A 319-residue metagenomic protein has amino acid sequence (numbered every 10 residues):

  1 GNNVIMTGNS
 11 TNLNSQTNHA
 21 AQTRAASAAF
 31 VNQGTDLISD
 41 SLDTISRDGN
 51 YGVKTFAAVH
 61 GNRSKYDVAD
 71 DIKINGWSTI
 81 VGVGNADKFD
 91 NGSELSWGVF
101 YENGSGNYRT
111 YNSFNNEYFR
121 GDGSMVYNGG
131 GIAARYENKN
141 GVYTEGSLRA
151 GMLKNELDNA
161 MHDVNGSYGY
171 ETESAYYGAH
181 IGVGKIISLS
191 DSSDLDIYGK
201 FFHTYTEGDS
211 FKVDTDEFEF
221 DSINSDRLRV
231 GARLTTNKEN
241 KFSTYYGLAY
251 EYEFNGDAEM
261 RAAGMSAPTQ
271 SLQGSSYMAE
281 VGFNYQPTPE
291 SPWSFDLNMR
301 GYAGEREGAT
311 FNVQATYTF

Functional and structural regions predicted by a protein language model:
G1-S10: Extracellular, surface-exposed repeat/solenoid domains
N3, G76-I80, T310-N312: Short hydrophobic/aromatic beta-strand or adjacent loop that forms the aromatic wall/cage of a ligand/substrate-binding
S10-D191, N298-E305: Outer membrane beta-barrel translocator domains of Type V secretion systems
H19-Q22, A69-D71, Y111-D122, K154-E173 (+2 more regions): Solvent-exposed, glycine/polar-rich loop segments of beta-barrel outer-membrane systems
T79-N85, I132-Y136, L148-A150, A179-K185 (+5 more regions): Residues on the lipid-exposed face of transmembrane beta-strands in outer-membrane beta-barrel proteins
D163, D196-Y198, D296: Long amphipathic alpha-helical coiled-coil segments
L189, D214-F319: Outer membrane beta-barrel transmembrane domains
S190-D196, T206-S210, N240-S243: Short, structured loop/turn "capping" segments at alpha-beta junctions
